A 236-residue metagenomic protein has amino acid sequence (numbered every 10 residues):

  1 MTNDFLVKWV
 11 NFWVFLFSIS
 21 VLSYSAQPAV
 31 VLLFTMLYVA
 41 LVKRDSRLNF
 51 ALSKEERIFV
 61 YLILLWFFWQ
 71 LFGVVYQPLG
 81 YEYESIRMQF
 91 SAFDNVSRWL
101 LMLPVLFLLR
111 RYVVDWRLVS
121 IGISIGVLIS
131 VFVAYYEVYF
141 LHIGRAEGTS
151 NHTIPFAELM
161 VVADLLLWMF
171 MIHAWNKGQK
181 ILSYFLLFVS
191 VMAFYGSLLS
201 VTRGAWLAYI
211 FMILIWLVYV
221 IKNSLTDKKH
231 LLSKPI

Functional and structural regions predicted by a protein language model:
M1-P78, E82-Y83, L108-R117, I121 (+2 more regions): Transmembrane signal-anchor hairpin modules in multi-pass inner-membrane enzymes, especially those that act on
L16, V105, A193-F194: Short, hydrophobic/aromatic alpha-helical segments in well-folded domains
S23-D45, F93-P104, P155-D164, L207-L214 (+1 more regions): Membrane-embedded alpha-helical segments of multi-pass membrane proteins, especially the transmembrane helices
K54, Y83-S91, V114, S150 (+3 more regions): Membrane-helix interfacial "entry" motifs
V60-F68, Y83-L108, I121, V127 (+1 more regions): Aromatic-anchored transmembrane helix interface
P78-R87, F140-T149: Membrane-interface helix termini and inter-helical loops of multi-pass transporters
L101, R111-H142, N151-D227: Alpha-helical transmembrane segments of multi-pass inner-membrane proteins
